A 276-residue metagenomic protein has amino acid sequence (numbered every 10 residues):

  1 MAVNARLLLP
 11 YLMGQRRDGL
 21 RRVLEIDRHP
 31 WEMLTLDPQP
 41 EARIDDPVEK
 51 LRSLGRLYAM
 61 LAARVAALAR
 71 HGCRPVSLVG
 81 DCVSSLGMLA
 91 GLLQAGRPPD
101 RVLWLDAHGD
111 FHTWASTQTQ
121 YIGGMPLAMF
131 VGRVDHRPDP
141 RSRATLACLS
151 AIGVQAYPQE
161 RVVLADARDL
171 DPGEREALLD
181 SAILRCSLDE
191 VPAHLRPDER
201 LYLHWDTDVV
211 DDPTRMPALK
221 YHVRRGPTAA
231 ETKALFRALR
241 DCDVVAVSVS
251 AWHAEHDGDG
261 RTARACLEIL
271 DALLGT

Functional and structural regions predicted by a protein language model:
A2-T276: Conserved alpha-helical scaffold segments that buttress catalytic/binding sites
